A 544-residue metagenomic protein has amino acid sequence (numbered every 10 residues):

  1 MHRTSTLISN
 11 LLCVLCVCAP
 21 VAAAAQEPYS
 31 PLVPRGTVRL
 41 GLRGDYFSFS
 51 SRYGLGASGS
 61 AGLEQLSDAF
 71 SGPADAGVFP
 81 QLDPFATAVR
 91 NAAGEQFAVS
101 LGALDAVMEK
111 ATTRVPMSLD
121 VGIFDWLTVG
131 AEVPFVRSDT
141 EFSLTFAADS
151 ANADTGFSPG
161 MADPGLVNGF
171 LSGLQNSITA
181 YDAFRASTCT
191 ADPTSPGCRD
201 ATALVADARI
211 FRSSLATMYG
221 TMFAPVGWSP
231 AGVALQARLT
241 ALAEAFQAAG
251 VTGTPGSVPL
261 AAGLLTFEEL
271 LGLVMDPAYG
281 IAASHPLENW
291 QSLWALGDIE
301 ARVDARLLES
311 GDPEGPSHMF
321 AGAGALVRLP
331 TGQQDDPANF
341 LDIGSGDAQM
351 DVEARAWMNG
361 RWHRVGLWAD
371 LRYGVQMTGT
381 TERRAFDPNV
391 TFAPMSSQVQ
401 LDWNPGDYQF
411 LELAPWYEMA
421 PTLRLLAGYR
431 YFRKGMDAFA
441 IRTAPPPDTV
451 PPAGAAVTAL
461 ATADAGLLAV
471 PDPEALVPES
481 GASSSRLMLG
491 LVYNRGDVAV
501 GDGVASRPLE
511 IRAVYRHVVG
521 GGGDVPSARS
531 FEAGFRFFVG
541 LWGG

Functional and structural regions predicted by a protein language model:
S9-P20: Bacterial N-terminal signal peptides
A23-L101, D207, G311-M319, V498-A505 (+1 more regions): Outer-membrane beta-barrel biogenesis signature
A24-V38, S51-Y53, G122, W126 (+8 more regions): Short loop/turn motifs that connect adjacent beta-strands in outer-membrane beta-barrel proteins
V38, T113-M117, G297-V303, A321 (+5 more regions): Hydrophobic, lipid-facing positions within transmembrane beta-strands of outer-membrane proteins
L40-G44, A131, V303, A321-A325 (+4 more regions): Membrane-embedded beta-strand positions of outer-membrane beta-barrel proteins
G44-S50, V133-D139, L307, V327-Q333 (+6 more regions): Transmembrane beta-strands of outer-membrane beta-barrel pores
L55-A69, R185-C189, G220, G250 (+1 more regions): Outer membrane beta-barrel transmembrane domains
S138-Q400, N404, P446-D448, P452-A482: Outer-membrane pore/translocation modules
